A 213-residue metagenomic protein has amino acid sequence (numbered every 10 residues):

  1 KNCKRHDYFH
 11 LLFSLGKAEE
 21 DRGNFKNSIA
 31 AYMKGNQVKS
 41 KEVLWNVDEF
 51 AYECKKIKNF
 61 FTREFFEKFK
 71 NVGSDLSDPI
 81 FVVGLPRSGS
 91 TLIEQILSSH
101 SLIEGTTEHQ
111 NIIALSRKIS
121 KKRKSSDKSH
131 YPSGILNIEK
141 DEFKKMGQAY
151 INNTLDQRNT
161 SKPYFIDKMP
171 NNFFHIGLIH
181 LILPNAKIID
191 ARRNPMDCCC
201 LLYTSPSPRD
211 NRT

Functional and structural regions predicted by a protein language model:
I29-V43: TPR/TPR-like (Sel1-like) alpha-helical repeat modules
G73-N159, P163-Y164, M169-I179: Phosphate-binding active sites in nucleotide-utilizing proteins
L183-L201: Conserved phosphate-donor/acceptor-positioning beta-strand/loop module used by diverse small-molecule
Y203-T213: Single conserved hydrophobic/aromatic residue that forms the stacking wall/gate of nucleotide- or nucleobase-binding
